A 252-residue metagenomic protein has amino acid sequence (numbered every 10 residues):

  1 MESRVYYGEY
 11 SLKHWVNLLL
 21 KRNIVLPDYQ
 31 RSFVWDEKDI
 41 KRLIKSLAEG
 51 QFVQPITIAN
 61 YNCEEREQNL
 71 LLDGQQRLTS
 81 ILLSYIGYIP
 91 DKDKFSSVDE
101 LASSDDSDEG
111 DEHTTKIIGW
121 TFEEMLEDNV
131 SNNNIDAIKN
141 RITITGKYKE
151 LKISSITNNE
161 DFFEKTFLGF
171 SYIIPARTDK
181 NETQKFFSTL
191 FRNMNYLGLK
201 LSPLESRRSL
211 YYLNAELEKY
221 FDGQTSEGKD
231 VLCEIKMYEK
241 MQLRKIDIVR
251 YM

Functional and structural regions predicted by a protein language model:
E2-H14, L26-M252: Basic- and aromatic-enriched surface patches that contact anionic nucleotides/nucleic acids
N23: Short, basic/glycine-rich phosphate-binding loops at helix/coil junctions that contact nucleotide phosphates
